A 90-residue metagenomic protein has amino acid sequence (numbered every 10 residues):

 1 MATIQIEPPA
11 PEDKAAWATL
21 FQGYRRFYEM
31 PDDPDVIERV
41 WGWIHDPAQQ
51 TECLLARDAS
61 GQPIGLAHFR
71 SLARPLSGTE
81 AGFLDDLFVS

Functional and structural regions predicted by a protein language model:
Q5-T19: A short beta-loop-alpha structural element at the N-terminal edge of CoA-dependent acyl/N-acetyltransferase catalytic
W17, W41-I44, F69, L84: Generic structural signal for conserved hydrophobic packing positions in ordered secondary structure
T19-D32, P75: Helix-loop element at the rim of GNAT/NAT acetyltransferase active sites that forms part of the acceptor-substrate
P31-C53: Active-site rim helix/loop that mediates acceptor-substrate recognition in acyltransferases
L55, Q62-R70: Conserved beta-strand in the GNAT
R57, L87-S90: A short, internal acetyl-CoA/4′-phosphopantetheine-binding micro-motif in the GNAT/acyltransferase core
Q62, S77, S90: Conserved glycine-rich acetyl-CoA-binding loop
L72-L84: A conserved beta-turn-beta hairpin within the catalytic core of GNAT-like acetyltransferases that forms part
